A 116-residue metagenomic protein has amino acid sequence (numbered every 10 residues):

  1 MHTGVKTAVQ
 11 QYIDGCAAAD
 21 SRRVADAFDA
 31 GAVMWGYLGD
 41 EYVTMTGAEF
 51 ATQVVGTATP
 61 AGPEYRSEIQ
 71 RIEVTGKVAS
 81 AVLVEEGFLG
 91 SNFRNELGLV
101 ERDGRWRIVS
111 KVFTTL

Functional and structural regions predicted by a protein language model:
M1-R22, D26-A30, A48: Short, low-complexity N-terminal intrinsically disordered segments enriched in polar/charged residues
G4, I13, V33-L38, V43-N92: Surface-exposed, charged secondary-structure patches
D20, A27, L38-D40, G47 (+3 more regions): Residue-level detector of alpha-helical recognition elements and their boundaries
V24, Q70-R71, G98: Short secondary-structure boundary/capping segments
F28-D29, E85-G87, V112-F113: Short beta-strand segments enriched in hydrophobic/aromatic residues within well-folded beta-rich domains
G31, T75, D103-R105: Residue-level recognition of short loop/turn positions
G31-A32, L116: Feature marks short, surface-exposed loop/turn motifs that line or immediately flank catalytic pockets and channel
R94-L116: Short beta-strand edge/turn micro-motifs at domain boundaries
